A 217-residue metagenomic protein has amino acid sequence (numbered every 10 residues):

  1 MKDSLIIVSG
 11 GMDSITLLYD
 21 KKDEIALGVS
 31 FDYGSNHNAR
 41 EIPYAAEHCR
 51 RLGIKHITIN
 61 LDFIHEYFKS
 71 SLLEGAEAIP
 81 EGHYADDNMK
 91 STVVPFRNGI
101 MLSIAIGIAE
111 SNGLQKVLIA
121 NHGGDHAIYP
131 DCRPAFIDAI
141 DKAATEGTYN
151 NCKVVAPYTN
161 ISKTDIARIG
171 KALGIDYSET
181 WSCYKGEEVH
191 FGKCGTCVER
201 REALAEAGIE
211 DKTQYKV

Functional and structural regions predicted by a protein language model:
M1-G174: ATP-dependent adenylation/nucleotidyltransferase module used to activate substrates
N60-F63, D176, H190, D211: Poly-acidic low-complexity segments
S103, E179-E202: Local cysteine-cluster metal-coordination motifs and their immediate loop/turn environment, predominantly Fe-S cluster
G186-E187, I209-V217: Short cysteine/histidine-rich metal-coordination sites, predominantly Zn2+-binding motifs
L204-A207: Short Cys/His-rich "knuckle" micro-motifs
